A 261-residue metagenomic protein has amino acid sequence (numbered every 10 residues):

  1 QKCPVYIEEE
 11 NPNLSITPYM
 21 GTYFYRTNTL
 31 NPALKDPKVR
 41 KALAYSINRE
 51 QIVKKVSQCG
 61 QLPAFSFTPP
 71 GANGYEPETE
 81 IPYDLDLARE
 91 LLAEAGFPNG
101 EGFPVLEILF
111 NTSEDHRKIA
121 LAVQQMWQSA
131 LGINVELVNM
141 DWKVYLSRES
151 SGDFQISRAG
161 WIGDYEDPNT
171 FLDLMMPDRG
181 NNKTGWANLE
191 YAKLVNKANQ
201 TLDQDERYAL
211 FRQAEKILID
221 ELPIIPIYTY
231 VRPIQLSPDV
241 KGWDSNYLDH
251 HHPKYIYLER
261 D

Functional and structural regions predicted by a protein language model:
Q1, A93-G163, Q204, V231-R232: Ligand/substrate-recognition segments at binding pockets and active sites
V5-Y19, R26-P37, N73-L87, F97-P104 (+3 more regions): Short, solvent-exposed loop/beta-turn-alpha elements that line the ligand-binding surface or hinge of extracytoplasmic
Y6-E10, K54-Q58, F67, I119-L121 (+2 more regions): Short, solvent-exposed loop/turn and secondary-structure capping segments
S15-T17, Y23-R26, Y45, K54 (+5 more regions): Structural recognition of the beta-strand scaffold that forms the well-ordered cores of secreted hydrolase catalytic
M20-T22, P63, F103, L222: Extracytoplasmic
L34-Q125, S129, A187-K193, Q213 (+1 more regions): Append "and occasionally in soluble cytosolic enzymes with long acidic Gly/Pro-rich linkers
V195, N199, Q204-I219: Short amphipathic alpha-helical coiled-coil/interface segments
